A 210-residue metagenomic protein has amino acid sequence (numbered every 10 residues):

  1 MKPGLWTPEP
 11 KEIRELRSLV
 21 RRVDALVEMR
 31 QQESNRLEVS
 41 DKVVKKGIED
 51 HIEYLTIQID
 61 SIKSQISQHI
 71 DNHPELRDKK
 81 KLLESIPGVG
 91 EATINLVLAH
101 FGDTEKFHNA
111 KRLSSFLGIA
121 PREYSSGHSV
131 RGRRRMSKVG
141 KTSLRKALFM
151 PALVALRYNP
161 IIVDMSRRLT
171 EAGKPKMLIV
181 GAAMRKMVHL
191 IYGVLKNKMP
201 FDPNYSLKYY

Functional and structural regions predicted by a protein language model:
M1-L82: Long, charge-rich intrinsically disordered scaffolds of nucleic-acid metabolism proteins
R17-A25, I57, G118-Y124, T170-M177 (+1 more regions): Short, mixed-charge aromatic SLiMs
V20-V23, V27-R30, S34, E38 (+2 more regions): Short, amphipathic alpha-helical segments that act as regulatory/interfacial helices in nucleotide-processing proteins
L55, I62, V89-G90, L113: Conserved hydrophobic/aromatic pocket- or pore-lining residues that grip, position, or stack substrates in active sites
I62, E75-K79, G90-I94, I161-I162: N-terminal alpha-helical segment
E84-S85, E91, N95-A172, K176: Phosphate-backbone recognition surface of nucleic-acid-processing proteins
H128-G132, L156, I162-Y210: Low-complexity, acidic/Ser/Thr- and charged residue-rich accessory regions of DNA metabolism proteins
